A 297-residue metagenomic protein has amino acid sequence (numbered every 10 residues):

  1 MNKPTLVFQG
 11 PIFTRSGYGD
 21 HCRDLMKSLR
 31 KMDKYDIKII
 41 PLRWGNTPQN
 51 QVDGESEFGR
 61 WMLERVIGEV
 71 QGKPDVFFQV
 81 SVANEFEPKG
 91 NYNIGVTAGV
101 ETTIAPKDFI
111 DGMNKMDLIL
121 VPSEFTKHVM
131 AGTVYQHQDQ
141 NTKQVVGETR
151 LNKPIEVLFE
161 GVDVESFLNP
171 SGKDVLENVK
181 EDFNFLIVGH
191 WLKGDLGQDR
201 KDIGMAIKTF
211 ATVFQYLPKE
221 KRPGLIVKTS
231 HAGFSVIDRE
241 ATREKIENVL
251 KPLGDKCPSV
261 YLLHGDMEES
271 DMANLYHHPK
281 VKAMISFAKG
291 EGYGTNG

Functional and structural regions predicted by a protein language model:
M1-V76, P218-K219, G224: N-terminal pre-catalytic "stem/leader" segment of glycosyltransferase-like enzymes
V7-Q9, N46-G132, S270: Extended catalytic core of nucleotide-activated donor transferases of GT-like folds
F8-G10, K38-P41, F78-S81, F159 (+2 more regions): Short beta-strand segments
H21-R23, K27-S28, D163-N274, H278: Conserved catalytic-core segment of nucleotide-activated headgroup transferases in glycan assembly
M62-E69, V134-P154, R239-S259: Short mixed-charge
L118-N169: Donor nucleotide-sugar binding/catalytic pocket of nucleotide-sugar-dependent glycosyltransferases
N274-T295: Acidic donor-binding loop of glycosyltransferase active sites
